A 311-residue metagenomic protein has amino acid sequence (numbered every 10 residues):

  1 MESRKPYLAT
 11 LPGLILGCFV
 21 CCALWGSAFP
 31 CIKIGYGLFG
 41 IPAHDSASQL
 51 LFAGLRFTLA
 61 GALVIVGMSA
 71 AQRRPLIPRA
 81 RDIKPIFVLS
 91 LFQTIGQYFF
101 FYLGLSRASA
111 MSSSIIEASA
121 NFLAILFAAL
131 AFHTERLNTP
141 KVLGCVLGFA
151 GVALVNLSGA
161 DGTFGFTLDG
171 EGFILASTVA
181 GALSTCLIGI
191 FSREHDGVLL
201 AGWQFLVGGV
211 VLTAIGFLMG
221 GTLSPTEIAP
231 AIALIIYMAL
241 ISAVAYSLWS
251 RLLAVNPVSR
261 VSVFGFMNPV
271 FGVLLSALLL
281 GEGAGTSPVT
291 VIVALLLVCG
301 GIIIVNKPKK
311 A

Functional and structural regions predicted by a protein language model:
M1-G54, T163-I190, V210, I235 (+2 more regions): Glycine-/small-residue-enriched transmembrane alpha-helix faces in small-molecule transporters and effluxers
E2-L8, F57, N156-L157, A231 (+1 more regions): C-terminal-most transmembrane helix of multi-pass membrane proteins
T10-I15, D45-L50, P78-K84, L157-A180 (+2 more regions): Juxtamembrane helix-entry segments on the extracytoplasmic side of multipass membrane proteins
A28, S69-S113, E117, L154 (+1 more regions): Specific transmembrane alpha-helical segments of multi-pass solute transporters/efflux pumps, especially DMT/EamA
G35, F52, G104, L130-H133 (+6 more regions): Hydrophobic/aromatic residues within transmembrane alpha-helices of multi-pass small-molecule transporters
L38-Q93, L123-F127, A180-L187, G202-G220 (+2 more regions): Transmembrane alpha-helices of multi-pass small-molecule transport proteins
L55, T94, Y98, S112-A120 (+2 more regions): Helix-helix packing/entry segments at the starts of transmembrane helices
E117, H133-L154, F164-G170, G281-G301: Loop-to-transmembrane alpha-helix entry segments
